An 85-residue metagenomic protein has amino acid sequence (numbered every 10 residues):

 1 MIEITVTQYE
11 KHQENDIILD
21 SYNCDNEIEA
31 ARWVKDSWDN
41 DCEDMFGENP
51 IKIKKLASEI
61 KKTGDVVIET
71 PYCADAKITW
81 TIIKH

Functional and structural regions predicted by a protein language model:
M1-I18: Short aromatic-glycine-(Arg/Gly/Cys) micro-motifs in beta-strand/loop hairpins
V6-Q8, D20, S37, D41 (+1 more regions): Polar/charged side chains located within well-ordered beta-strands of beta-rich proteins
T7-K11, N23, S58, I83: Intrinsic disorder/low-complexity segments
Y9, V34-K35, K61, W80: Short intrinsically disordered, low-complexity segments
N15-I28: A short, exposed loop/beta-hairpin motif centered on an aromatic-Gly-Thr core
D25-F46: A short, charged, amphipathic alpha-helix used as a generic interaction element across diverse proteins
N40-H85: Short, mixed-charge low-complexity intrinsically disordered segments
